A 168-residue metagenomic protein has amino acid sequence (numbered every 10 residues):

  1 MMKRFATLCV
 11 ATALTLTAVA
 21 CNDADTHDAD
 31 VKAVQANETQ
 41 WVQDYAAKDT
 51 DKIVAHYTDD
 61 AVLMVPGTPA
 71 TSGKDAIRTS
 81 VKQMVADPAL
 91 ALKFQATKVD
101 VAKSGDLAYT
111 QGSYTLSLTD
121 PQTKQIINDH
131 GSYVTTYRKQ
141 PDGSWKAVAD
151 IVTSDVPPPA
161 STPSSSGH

Functional and structural regions predicted by a protein language model:
M1-C9: Bacterial N-terminal signal peptides that target proteins for export
T12-A13: Repetitive helical segments and hydrophobic/amphipathic motifs
C21-A55, V62-H168: A beta-strand edge to alpha-helix "cap/lid" segment located at domain peripheries
